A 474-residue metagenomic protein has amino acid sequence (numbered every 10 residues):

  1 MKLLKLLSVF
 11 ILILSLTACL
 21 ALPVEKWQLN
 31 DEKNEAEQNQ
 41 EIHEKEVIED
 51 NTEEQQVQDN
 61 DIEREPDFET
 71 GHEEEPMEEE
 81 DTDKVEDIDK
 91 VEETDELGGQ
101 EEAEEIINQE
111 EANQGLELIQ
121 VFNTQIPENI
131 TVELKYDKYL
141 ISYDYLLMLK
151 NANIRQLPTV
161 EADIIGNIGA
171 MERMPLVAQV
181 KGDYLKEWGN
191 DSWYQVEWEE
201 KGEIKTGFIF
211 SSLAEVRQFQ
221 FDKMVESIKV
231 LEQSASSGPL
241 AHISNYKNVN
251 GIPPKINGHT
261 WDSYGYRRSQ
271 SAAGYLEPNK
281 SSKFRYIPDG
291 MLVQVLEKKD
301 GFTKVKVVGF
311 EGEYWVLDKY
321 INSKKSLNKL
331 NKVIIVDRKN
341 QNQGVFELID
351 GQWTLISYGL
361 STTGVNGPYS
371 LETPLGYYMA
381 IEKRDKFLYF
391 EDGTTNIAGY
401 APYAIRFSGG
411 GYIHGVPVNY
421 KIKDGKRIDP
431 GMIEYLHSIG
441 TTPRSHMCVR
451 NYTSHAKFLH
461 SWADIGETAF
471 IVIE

Functional and structural regions predicted by a protein language model:
L3-V24: Sec-dependent N-terminal signal peptides of Gram-positive bacterial secreted proteins and lipoproteins
P23-E54, E63-G71, E96-N153, G166-A170 (+4 more regions): SH3-family beta-barrel domains
V24-E35, E46, D50, E105-Q109 (+4 more regions): Exported/periplasmic cell-wall-interacting domains
N108-E110, G115-E117, I168-S212, R285-K319: SH3/SH3-like beta-barrel superfamily modules
K150-T159, Q270-P278, H446-T453: Short, structured beta-strand/loop micro-motifs enriched in basic residues and often containing a Trp
L157-R173, L276-D289: SH3/SH3-like (including bacterial SH3b) beta-barrel domains that bind proline-rich motifs or cell-wall ligands
G166-N167, Y286, L360, E372 (+1 more regions): Residue-level "contact hotspot" at macromolecular interaction interfaces
D318-I428: Gly/Pro-biased beta-strand-loop elements
